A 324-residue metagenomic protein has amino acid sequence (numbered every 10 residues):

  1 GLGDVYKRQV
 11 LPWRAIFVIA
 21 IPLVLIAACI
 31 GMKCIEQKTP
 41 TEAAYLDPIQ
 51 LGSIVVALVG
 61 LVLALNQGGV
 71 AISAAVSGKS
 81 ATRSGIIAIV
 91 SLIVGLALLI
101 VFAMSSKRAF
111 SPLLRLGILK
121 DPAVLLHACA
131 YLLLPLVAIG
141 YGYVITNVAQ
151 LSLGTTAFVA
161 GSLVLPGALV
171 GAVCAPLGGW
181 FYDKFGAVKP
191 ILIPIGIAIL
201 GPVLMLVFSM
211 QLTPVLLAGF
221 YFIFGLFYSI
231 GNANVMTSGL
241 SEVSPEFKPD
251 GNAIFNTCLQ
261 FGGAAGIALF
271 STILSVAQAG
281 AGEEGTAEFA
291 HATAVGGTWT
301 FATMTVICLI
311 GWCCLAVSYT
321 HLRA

Functional and structural regions predicted by a protein language model:
L2-Q9, T320-A324: Conserved small/polar residues in nucleotide/adenosyl-binding loops
L11, A15, I19, T82-S91 (+2 more regions): 12-transmembrane solute porter fold
L11-A130, T305: Hydrophobic transmembrane-helix bundles of small-molecule transporters
E284-T286: Interfacial non-cytosolic loop connecting adjacent transmembrane helices
